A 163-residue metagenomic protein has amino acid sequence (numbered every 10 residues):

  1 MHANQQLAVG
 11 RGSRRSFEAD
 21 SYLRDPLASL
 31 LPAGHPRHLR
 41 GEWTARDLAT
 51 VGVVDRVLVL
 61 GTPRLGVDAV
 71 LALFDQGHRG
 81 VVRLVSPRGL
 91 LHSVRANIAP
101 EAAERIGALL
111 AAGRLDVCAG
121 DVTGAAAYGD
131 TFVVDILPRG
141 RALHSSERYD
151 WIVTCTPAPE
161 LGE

Functional and structural regions predicted by a protein language model:
M1-E163: Flavin (primarily FAD) cofactor-binding/catalytic cores of flavoenzymes
